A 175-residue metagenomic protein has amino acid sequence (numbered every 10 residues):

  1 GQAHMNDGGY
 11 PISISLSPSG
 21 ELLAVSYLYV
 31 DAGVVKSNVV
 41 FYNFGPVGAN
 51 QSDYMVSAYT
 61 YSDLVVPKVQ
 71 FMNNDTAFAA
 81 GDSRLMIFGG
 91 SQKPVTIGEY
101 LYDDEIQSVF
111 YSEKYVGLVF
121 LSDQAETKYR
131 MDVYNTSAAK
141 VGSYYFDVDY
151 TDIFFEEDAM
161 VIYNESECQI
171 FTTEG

Functional and structural regions predicted by a protein language model:
G1-M5, N50-T60, K93-Y100, A138-Y144: A short beta-strand motif characteristic of beta-propeller blades
D7-S17, V56-N74, L101-E113, Y145-D158: Repeated scaffold domains used in trafficking and secretory/extracellular systems, primarily beta-propellers
S19, V35, N73, G81-S83 (+4 more regions): Short loop/turn segments that connect beta-strands within the blades of beta-propeller domains, predominantly WD40
V25-Y29, G81, V119-S122, N164: Recurrent small/Gly-Pro-centered beta-turn motifs in extracellular repeat architectures
D31-N43, S83-G89, A125-D132, E167-T172: Structural motif
F44-A49: Short loop/turn segments immediately following beta-strands, especially the blade-tip and inter-blade linker loops
D123-G175: Hydrophilic extracytoplasmic domains
